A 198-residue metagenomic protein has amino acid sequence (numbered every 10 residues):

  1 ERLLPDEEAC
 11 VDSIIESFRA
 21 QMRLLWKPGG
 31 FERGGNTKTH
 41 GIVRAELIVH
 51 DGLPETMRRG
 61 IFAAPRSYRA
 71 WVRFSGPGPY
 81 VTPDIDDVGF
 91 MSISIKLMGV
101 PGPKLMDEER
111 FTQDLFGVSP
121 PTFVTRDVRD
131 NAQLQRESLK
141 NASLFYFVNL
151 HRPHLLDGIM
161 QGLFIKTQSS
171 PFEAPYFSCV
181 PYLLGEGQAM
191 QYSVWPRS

Functional and structural regions predicted by a protein language model:
E1-S198: Active-site-adjacent core segments of small-molecule enzymes
